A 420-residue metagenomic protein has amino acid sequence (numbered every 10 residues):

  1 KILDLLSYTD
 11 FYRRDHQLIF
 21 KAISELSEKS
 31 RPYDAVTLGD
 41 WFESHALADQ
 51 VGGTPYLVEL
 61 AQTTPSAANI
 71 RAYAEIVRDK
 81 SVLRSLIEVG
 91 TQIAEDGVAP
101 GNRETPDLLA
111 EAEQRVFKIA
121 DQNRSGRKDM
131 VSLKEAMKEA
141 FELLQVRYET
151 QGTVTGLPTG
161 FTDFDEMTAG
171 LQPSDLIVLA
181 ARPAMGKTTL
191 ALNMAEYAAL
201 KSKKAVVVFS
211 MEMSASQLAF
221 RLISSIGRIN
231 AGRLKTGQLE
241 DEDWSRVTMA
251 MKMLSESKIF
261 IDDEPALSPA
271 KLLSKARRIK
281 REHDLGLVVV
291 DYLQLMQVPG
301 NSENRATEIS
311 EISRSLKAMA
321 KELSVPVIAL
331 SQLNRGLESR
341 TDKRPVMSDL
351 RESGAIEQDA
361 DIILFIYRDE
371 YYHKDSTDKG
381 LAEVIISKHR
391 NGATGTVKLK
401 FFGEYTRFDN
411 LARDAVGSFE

Functional and structural regions predicted by a protein language model:
K1-V82: Noncatalytic partner-interaction/assembly domains of nucleic-acid and motor enzyme complexes, especially the accessory
T54-Q114, K118-S125: Extended, charged alpha-helical coiled-coil/arm scaffolds that mediate oligomerization and mechanical coupling in large
K118-D175: Pre-Walker A segment
E166, T189, Y197-D284, V298 (+1 more regions): Cytosolic-facing regulatory segments adjacent to core modules
P183: The conserved Walker
G186: Conserved glycine(s) of the Walker
L273-L285, R314-S324, R335-E420: C-terminal regions of RecA-like/P-loop NTPase motor modules
L285-L330: Helical hairpin unit composed of two closely spaced alpha helices linked by a short loop
